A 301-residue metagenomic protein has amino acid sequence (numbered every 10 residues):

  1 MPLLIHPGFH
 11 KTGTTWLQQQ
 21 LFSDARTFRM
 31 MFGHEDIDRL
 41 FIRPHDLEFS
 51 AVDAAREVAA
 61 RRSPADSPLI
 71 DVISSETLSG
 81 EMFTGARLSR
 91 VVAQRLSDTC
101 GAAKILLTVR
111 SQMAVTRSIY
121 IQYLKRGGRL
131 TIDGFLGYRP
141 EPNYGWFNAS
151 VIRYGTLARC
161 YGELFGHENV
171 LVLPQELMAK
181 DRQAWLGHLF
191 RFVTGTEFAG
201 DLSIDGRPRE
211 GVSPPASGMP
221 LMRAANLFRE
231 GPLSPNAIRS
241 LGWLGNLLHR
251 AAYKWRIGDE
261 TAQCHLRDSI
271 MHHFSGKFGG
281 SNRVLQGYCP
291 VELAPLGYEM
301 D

Functional and structural regions predicted by a protein language model:
M1-D301: Anion-recognition interface
